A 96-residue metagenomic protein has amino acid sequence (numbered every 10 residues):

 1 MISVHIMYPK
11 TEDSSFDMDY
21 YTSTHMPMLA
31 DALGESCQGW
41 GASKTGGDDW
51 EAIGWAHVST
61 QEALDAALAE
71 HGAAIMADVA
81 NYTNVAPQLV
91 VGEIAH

Functional and structural regions predicted by a protein language model:
M1-H96: Macromolecular interaction modules
